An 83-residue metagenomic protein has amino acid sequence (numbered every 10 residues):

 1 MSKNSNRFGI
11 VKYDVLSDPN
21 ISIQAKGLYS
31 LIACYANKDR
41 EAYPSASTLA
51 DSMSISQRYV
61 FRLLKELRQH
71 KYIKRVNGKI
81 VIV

Functional and structural regions predicted by a protein language model:
M1-V15: Long, low-complexity, charged/polar intrinsically disordered regions in eukaryotic proteins
V15-G27, I32-V83: Winged helix-turn-helix DNA-binding recognition segment
